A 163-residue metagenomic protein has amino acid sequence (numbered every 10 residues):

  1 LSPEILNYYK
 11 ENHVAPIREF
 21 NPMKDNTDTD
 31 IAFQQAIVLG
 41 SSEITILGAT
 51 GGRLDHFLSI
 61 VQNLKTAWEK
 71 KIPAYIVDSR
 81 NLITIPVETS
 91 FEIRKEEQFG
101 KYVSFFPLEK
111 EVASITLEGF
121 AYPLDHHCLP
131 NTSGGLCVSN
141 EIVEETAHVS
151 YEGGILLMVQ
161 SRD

Functional and structural regions predicted by a protein language model:
L1-K70: Acidic/Gly/His-enriched mid-domain segments of enzyme catalytic cores or analogous surface patches that mediate
H13-V14, G40-S42, K70-P73, G100 (+2 more regions): Short coil/turn connectors at secondary-structure junctions
V14, E43-T45, K70-I76, T116-G119 (+1 more regions): A generic short-segment signal for beta-strand/edge and adjacent turn/coil regions
P16, N21, I72-Y75, Y102-S104 (+1 more regions): A glycine-rich helix N-cap at a beta->alpha junction
I31-A32, L39, L58, I76 (+3 more regions): Charge-rich, low-complexity amphipathic helices in intrinsically disordered tails/linkers adjacent to domains
L47-A49, V77, F106: Short beta-strand segments
D55, K65-Q98, V103: Class I SAM-dependent methyltransferase SAM-binding "motif I" and its flanking Rossmann-like core
P86-D163: Long, charged alpha-helical interface segments
